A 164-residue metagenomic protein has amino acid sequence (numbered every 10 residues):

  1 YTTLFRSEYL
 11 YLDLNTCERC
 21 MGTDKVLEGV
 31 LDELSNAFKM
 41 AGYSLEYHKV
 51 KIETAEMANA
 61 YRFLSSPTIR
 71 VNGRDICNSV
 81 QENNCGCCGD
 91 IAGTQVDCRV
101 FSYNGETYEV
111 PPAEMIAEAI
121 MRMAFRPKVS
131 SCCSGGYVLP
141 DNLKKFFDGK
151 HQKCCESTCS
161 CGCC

Functional and structural regions predicted by a protein language model:
Y1-L4: Short, small-residue-biased leader/transition segments that mark boundaries at the very start of proteins
R6-D13: Short beta-strand segments enriched in small/hydrophobic residues
N15-E18, C87-G89, K153-C164: Local cysteine-cluster metal-coordination motifs and their immediate loop/turn environment, predominantly Fe-S cluster
T16-G22, E82-N83: Short, flexible/disordered intra-domain loops and linkers
C20-N36: Typically the conserved alpha-helix immediately C-terminal to a functionally engaged Cys/Sec in thioredoxin-like
D32-G42, P127: Alpha-helix termini
M40-T54: Thiol-based oxidoreductase modules, predominantly thioredoxin-like and allied folds used for disulfide exchange
I52-N59, L64-S66, R70-G149: Thiol/selenol-based redox catalytic cores and closely related redox-interacting motifs
